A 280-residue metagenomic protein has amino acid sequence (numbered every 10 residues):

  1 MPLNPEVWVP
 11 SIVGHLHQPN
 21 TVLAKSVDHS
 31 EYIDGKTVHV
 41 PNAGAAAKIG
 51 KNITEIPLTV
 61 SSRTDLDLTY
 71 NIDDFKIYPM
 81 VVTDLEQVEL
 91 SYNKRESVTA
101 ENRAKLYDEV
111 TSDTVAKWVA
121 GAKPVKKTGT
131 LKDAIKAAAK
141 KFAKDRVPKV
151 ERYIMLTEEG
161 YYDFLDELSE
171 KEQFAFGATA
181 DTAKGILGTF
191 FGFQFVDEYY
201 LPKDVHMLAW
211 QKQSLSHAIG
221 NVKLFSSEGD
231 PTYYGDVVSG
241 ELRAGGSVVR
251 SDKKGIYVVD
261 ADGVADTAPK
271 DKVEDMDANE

Functional and structural regions predicted by a protein language model:
M1-L68: N-terminal "assembly arms/tails" that initiate or stabilize quaternary assembly in self-assembling proteins
N4-P5, V119, V125-K126, G220 (+4 more regions): Tubular lipid-binding modules of the TULIP superfamily
Y32, N52, S62-T64, I72-D74 (+4 more regions): Generic, well-ordered alpha-helical segments
D34, V38-H39, A143-S226: Extended oligomerization regions of viral-like shell subunits
K36-A45, P57-T59, L66-E89, D133-E167: Structured, hydrophobic secondary-structure cores that serve as assembly/anchoring elements
V82-K149, Y257-N279: Alpha-helical scaffold segments that mediate packing/assembly in large oligomeric complexes
S227-E280: Extended, compositionally biased alpha-helical segments that mediate assembly or anchoring
